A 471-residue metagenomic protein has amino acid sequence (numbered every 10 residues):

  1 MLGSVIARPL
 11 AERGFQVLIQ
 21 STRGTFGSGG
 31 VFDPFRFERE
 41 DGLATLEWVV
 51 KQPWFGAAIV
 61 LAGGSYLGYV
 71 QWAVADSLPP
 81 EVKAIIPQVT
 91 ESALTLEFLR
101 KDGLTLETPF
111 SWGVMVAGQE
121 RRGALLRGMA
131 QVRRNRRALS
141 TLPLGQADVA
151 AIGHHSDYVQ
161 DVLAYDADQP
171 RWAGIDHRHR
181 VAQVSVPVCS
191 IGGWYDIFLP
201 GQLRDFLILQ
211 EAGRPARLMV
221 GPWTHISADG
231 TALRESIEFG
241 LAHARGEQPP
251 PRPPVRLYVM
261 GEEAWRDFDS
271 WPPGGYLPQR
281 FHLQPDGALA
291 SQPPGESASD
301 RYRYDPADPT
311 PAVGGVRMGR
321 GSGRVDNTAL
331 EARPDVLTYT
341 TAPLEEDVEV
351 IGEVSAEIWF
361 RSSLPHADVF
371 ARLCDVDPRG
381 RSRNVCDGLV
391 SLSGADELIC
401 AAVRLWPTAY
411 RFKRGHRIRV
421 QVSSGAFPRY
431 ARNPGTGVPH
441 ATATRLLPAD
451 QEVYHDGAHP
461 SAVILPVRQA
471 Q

Functional and structural regions predicted by a protein language model:
M1-K51, L99, L106, P365 (+4 more regions): Cap/lid segment of the alpha/beta-hydrolase catalytic domain
L2-I6, E12, A73-Q183: Accessory cap/linker subdomain of secreted extracellular hydrolases
P53-Y66: Alpha/beta-hydrolase fold nucleophile elbow
L61-G63, Q88, I191: Short beta-strand immediately N-terminal to the catalytic nucleophile in serine-hydrolase-like folds
V184, S190-G192: Short beta-strand/loop motif that positions the catalytic acidic residue of the alpha/beta-hydrolase fold
I197-L203: Conserved alpha/beta-hydrolase "acid-adjacent" motif
Q210-I226: Catalytic histidine neighborhood in serine/cysteine hydrolases with alpha/beta-hydrolase-type architecture
E211, A232-R234, E247-Q471: Glycine/threonine-rich phosphate-binding loop and adjacent beta-strand/alpha-helix elements that clamp
